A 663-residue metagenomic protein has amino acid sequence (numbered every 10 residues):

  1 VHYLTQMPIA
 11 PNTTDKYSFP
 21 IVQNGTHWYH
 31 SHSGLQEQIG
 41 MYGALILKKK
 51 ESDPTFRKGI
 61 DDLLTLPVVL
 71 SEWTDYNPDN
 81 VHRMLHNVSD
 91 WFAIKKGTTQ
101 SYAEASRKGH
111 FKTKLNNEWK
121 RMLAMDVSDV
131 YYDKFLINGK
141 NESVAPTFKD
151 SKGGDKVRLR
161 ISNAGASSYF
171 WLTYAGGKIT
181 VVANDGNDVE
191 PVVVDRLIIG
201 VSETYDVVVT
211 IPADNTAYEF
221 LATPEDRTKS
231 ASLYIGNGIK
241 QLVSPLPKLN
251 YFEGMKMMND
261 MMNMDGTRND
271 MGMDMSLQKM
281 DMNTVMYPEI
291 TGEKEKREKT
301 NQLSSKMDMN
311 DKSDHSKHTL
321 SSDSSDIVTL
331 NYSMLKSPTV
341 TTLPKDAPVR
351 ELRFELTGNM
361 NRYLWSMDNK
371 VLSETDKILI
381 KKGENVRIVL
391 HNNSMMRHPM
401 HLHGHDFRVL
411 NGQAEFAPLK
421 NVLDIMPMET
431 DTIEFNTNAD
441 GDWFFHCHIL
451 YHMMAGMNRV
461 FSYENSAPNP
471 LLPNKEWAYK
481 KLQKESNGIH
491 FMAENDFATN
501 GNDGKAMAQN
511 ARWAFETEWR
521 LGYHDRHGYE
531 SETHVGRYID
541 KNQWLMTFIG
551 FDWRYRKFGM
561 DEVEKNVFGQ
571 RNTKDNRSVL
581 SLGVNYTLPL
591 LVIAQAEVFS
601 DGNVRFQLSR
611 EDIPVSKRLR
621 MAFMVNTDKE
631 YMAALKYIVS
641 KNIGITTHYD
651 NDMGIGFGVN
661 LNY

Functional and structural regions predicted by a protein language model:
V1-V201, V207, K240-M280, D431-E434 (+2 more regions): Histidine-centered copper-binding motifs that mark active-site loops of extracellular/periplasmic copper enzymes
V1-Y3, K178-R196, G200-V201, R227-A231 (+4 more regions): Active-site pocket scaffolds in enzymes
H2, E415, G528-T533, G559-N566 (+2 more regions): Outer-membrane beta-barrel translocator domains and adjoining extracellular loop/strand segments of Gram-negative
L85-H86, N465-D525, K557, S578-L582 (+1 more regions): Outer-membrane beta-barrel initiation region
I161-G165, I211, L390-S394: Asparagine-centered strand-capping/turn motif at beta-strand->loop junctions
I489-A498, R512-Y523, S531-T533, L545-Y555 (+6 more regions): Transmembrane beta-strand segments that form the barrel wall of outer-membrane beta-barrel proteins
G504, T533-V535, L582-V584, F606-L608 (+3 more regions): Membrane-embedded beta-strands of outer-membrane beta-barrel proteins, especially the hydrophobic/small aromatic
A633-Y637, N651-Y663: Outer-membrane beta-barrel "beta-signal"
